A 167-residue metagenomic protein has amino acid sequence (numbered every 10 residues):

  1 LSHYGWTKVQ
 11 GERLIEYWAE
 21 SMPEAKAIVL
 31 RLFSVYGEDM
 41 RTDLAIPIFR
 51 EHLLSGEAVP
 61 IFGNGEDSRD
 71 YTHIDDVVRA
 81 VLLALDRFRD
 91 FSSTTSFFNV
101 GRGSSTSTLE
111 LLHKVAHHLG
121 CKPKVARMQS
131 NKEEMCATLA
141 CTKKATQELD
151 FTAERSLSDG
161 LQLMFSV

Functional and structural regions predicted by a protein language model:
L1-I28, L53-S55: Active-site Tyr-X1-5-Lys
S2-H3, A25-A45: Flexible, glycine-rich beta-alpha linker
H3, G11, T42, T108 (+1 more regions): Conserved donor sugar-nucleotide recognition element shared by glycan-biosynthetic enzymes
L53-V167: C-terminal substrate-binding subdomain of Rossmann-fold SDR/epimerase-dehydratase oxidoreductases
